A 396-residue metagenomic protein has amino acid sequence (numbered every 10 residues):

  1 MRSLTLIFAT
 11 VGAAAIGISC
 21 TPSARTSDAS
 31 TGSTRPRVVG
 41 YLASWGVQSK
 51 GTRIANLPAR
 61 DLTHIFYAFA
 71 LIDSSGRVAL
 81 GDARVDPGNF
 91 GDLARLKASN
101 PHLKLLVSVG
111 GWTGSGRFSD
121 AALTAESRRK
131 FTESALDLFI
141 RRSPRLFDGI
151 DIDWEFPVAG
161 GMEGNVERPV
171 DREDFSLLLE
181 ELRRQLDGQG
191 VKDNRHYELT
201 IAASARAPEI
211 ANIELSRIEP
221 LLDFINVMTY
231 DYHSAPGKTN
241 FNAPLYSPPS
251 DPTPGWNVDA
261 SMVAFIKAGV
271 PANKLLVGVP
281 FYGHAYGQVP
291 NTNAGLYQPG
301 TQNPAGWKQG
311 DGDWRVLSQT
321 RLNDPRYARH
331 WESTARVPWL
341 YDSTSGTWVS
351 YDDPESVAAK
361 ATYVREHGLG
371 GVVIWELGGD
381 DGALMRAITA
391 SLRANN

Functional and structural regions predicted by a protein language model:
I7-G17: Bacterial N-terminal signal peptides
S27-R141, V170, P299, Q309 (+2 more regions): Glycan-recognition patch characteristic of GH18 chitinases/ENGases and related GlcNAc/peptidoglycan-binding proteins
P36, L62-T63, P101-L105, L146-D148 (+4 more regions): Short, well-ordered coil/turn segments that N-cap beta-strands
L42-S44, F69, V107-G111, W154-F156 (+4 more regions): A cross-domain feature marking catalytic cores of carbohydrate-active enzymes and several ubiquitous metabolic/repair
I65, V107, I152, L182 (+4 more regions): Conserved, mostly hydrophobic/aromatic
S75-G88, R129, P157-V316: Substrate-binding surface in catalytic domains of secreted glycosidases
L322-N396: Extracellular low-complexity, Gly/Ser/Thr-rich intrinsically disordered linkers and protease-sensitive activation/hinge
